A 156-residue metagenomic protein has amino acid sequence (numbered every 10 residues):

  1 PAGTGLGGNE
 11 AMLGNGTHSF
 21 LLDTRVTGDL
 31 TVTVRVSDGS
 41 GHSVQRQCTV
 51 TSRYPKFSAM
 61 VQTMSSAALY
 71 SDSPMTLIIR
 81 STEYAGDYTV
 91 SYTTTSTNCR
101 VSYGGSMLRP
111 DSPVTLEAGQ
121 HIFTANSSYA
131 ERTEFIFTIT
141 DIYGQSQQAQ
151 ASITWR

Functional and structural regions predicted by a protein language model:
P1-G7, T94-L108: Short, solvent-exposed loop/linker segments at beta-strand-coil boundaries, enriched for Pro/Gly and Ser/Thr
G14, D23-D29, E117, A125-R132: Surface-exposed, short loops/turns at beta-strand junctions within beta-sandwich domains
T27-T31, D72, A85-D87, A130-E134: Extracellular Ig-like/FN3 beta-sandwich strand-entry sites
V36, I139-D141: Conserved structural position at the C-terminal beta-strand of extracellular beta-sandwich adhesion modules
Q45-S52, Q148-W155: C-terminal edge beta-strand
P55-T63: Proline-enriched interdomain boundary motifs that mark the N-terminal boundary and often initiate the first structured
S65-D72: Short, solvent-exposed loop/linker segments at the N-terminal edge of repeated beta-sheet extracellular domains
T82-G86, T95: Short glycine/proline-centered coil/turn motifs in the loop regions of extracellular beta-sandwich domains
